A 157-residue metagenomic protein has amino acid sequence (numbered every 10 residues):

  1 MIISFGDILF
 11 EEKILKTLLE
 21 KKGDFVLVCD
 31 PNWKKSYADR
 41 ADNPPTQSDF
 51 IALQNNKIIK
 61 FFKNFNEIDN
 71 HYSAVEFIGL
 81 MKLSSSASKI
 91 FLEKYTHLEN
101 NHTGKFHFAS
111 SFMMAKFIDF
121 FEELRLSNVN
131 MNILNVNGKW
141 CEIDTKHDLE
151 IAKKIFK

Functional and structural regions predicted by a protein language model:
M1, F25-L27, M131: Generic beta-sheet signal
M1-L9: Short beta-strand-to-loop acidic/aromatic patch adjacent to the donor-nucleotide binding site
S4, P44-Q47, S127: Short, basic and Ser/Thr-rich N-terminal targeting/leader segments
S4-F5, V28-D30, N135: Short beta-strand segments
L9-E11, W140: Short, active-site-adjacent cap segments at secondary-structure transitions
E11-L98: Conserved core of the sugar-phosphate nucleotidyltransferase
D69-K157: Conserved alpha/beta core of the MobA/IspD/sugar-nucleotide pyrophosphorylase nucleotidyltransferase superfamily
